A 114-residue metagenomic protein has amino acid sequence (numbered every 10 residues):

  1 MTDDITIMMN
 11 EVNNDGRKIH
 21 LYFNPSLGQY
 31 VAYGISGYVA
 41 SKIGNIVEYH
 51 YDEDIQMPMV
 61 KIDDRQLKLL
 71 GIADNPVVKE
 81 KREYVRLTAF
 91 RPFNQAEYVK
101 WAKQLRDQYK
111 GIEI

Functional and structural regions predicted by a protein language model:
M1-E113: Basic, polar low-complexity surface loops/patches
